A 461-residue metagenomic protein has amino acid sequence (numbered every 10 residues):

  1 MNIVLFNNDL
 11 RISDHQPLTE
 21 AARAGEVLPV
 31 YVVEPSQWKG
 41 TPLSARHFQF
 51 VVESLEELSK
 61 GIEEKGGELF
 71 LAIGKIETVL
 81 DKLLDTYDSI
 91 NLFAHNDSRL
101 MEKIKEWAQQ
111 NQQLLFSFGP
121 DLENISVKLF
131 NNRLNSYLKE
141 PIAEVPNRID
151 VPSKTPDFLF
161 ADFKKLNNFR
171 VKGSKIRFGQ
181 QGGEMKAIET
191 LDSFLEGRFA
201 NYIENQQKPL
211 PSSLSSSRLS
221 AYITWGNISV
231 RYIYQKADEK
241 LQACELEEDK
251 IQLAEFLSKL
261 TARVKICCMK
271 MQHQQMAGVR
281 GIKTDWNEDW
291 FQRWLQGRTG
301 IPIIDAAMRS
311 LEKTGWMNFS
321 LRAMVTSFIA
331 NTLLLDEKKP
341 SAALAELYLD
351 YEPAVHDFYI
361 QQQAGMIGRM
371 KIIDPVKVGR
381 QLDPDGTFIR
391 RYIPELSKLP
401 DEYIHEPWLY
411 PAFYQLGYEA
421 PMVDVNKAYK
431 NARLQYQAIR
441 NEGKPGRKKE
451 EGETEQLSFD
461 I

Functional and structural regions predicted by a protein language model:
M1-G67, Y418, R433, Q437 (+4 more regions): N-terminal beta-strand-loop-alpha-helix module at the start of alpha/beta ligand-binding or catalytic domains
V4-L5, E68-L71, N91-A94: Short catalytic-loop micro-motif centered on adjacent basic/acidic residues
I12-L18, V79, L100-K103, D374-V378: Short alpha-helical segments and helix-capping/turn motifs at coil-helix boundaries
V27, L69, L114-F116: Hydrophobic beta-strand scaffold residues
G61, K103, W107-N111, A343 (+2 more regions): Alpha-helical structural signal in soluble globular domains
E68-E77, L295: Short beta->alpha junction loops
K75-M185, E189, F358-Q361: Beta-rich, aromatic/charged-enriched effector core domains that present basic-aromatic interfaces for binding
M185, I203-I461: C-terminal catalytic domain of photolyase/cryptochrome flavoproteins, centering on the FAD-binding pocket
